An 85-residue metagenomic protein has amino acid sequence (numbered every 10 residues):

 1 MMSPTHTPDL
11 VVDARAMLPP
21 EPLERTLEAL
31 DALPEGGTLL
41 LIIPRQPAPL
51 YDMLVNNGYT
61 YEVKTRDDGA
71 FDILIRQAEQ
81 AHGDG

Functional and structural regions predicted by a protein language model:
M1-P4, R15-L18, R25, L74-R76: Small-residue-biased structural context
M1-T7, Q80-G85: Short, low-complexity, intrinsically disordered N-terminal peptides in bacterial proteins
T7-D9, G36-L40, A70-D72: Intrinsic-disorder/low-complexity, polar/charged segments enriched in Ser/Thr/Lys/Arg/Asp/Glu/Gln
A14-T65: Amphipathic, hydrophobic secondary-structure cores in small proteins
Y61-G85: C-terminal edge-of-domain segments
